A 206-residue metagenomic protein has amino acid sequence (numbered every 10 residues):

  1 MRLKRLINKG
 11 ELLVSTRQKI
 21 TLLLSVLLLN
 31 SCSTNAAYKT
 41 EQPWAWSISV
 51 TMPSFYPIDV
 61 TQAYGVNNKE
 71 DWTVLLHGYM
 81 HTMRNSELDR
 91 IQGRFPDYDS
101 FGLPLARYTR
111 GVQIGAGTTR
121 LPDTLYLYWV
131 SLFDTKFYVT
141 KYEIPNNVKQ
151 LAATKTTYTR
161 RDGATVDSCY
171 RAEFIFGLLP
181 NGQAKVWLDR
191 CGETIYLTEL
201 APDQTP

Functional and structural regions predicted by a protein language model:
M1-T16: N-terminal secretory signal peptides that target proteins for export/translocation
R17-L23: Sec-dependent signal peptide recognition, specifically the positively charged N-region followed immediately by
N30-S31: C-terminal motif of bacterial Sec signal peptides marking the signal peptidase cleavage site
A37-D59: Contiguous beta-strand segments within globular domains
E70-F133: Tryptophan-paired
F137-Y142: Edge beta-strands of extracellular beta-sandwich domains
E143-N147: Short beta-strand edge segments in extracellular beta-sheet folds
L151-P206: Compositionally biased low-complexity segments at domain edges in trafficked proteins and select soluble regulators
